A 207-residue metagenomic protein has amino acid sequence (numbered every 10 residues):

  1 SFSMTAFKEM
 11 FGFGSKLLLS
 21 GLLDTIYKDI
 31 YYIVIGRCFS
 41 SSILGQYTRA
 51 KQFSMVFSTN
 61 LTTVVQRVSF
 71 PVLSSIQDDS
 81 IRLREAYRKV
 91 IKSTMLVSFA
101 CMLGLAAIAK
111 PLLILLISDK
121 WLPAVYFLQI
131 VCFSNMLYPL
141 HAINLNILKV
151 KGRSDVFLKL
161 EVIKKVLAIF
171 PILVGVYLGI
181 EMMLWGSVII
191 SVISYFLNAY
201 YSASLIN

Functional and structural regions predicted by a protein language model:
S1, S20, D24, K28 (+5 more regions): Short runs within selected transmembrane alpha-helices of multi-pass transporters and secretion channels
S1-D29, V68-E85, S202-N207: Interhelical loop/hinge segments that connect adjacent transmembrane helices in multipass membrane
E9-F13, L17, I33-M55, R84-E85 (+1 more regions): Interfacial/gating helices of multi-pass transporter permease domains
K16, Y31-I33, G45-T62, K92-L96 (+2 more regions): Alpha-helical transmembrane segments of polytopic membrane transporters and translocases
Y27-I35, F39, R49, V65 (+3 more regions): Hydrophobic/aromatic end-of-helix segments at the C-terminal termini of transmembrane alpha-helices
I35, F53, F70-L73, L112-L116 (+3 more regions): Hydrophobic alpha-helical interface/terminus motif in multipass membrane transporters
A50, S54-S98, I143-V150: Helix-loop junctions and terminal segments of transmembrane helices in multi-pass membrane transport/translocation
Y87-Y138, A168-Y177: Alpha-helical transmembrane segments of multi-pass membrane transport and lipid-handling proteins
